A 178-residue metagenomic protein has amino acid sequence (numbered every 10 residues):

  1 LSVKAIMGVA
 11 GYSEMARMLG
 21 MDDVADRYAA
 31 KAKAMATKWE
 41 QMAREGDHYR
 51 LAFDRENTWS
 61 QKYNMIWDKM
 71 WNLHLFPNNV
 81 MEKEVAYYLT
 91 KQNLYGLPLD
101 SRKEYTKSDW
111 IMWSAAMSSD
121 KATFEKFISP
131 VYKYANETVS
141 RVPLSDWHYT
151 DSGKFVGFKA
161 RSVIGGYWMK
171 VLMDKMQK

Functional and structural regions predicted by a protein language model:
L1-A16: Aromatic-rich carbohydrate-recognition surfaces in CAZymes
S2-V3, K33-S129, K133, E137-V142 (+2 more regions): Extended ligand-binding clefts on enzyme/binding-domain cores
Y12-R27: Inter-helical turn/loop segments and adjacent helix faces that build the functional surface of alpha-helical bundle
M18-M21, N72-L73, M117, E137 (+1 more regions): Short, well-ordered loop/turn and helix-capping segments at boundaries between secondary-structure elements and domains
V24-R27, K31, T123: Alpha-helical positions within canonical tetratricopeptide repeat
E84-Y87, P130, S145-K178: Terminal, non-catalytic domain-edge segments
